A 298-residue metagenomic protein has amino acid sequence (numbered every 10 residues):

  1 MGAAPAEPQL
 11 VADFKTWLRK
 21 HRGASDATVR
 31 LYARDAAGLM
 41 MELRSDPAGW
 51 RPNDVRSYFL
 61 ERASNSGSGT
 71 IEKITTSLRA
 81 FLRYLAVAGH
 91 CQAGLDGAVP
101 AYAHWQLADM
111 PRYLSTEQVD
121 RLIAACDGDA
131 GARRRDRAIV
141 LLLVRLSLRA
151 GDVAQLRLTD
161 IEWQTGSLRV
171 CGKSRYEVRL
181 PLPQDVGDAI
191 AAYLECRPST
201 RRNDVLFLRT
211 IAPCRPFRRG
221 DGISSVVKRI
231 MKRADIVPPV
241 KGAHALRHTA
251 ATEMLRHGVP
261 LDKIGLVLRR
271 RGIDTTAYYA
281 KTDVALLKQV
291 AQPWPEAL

Functional and structural regions predicted by a protein language model:
M1-L298: Conserved catalytic core of the tyrosine transesterase superfamily
